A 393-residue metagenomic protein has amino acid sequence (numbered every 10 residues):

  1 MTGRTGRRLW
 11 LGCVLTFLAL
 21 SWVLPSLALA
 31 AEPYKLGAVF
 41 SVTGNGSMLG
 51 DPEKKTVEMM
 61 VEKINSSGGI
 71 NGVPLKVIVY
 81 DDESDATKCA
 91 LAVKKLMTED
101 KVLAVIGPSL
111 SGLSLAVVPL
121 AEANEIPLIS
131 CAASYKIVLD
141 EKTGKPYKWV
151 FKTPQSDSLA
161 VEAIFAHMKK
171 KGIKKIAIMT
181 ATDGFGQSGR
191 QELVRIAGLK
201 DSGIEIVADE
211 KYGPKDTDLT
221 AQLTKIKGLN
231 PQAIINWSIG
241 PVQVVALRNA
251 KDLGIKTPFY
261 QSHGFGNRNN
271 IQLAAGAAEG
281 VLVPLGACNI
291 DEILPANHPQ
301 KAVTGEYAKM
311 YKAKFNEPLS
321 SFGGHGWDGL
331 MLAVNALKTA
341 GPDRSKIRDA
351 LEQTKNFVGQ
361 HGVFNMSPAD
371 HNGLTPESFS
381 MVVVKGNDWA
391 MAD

Functional and structural regions predicted by a protein language model:
G12-S26: Bacterial N-terminal signal peptides
A31-Y34, K54-V77, G198-I204: Signal peptide-proximal N-terminal region of secreted/periplasmic/extracellular or secretory-lumen proteins
Y34-E58, Y80-T87, S109-L110, M179-S188 (+2 more regions): Extracytoplasmic "Venus flytrap"
M48-K55, S67-E141, Y212-L219, V244: Beta-alpha junction/loop-to-helix N-cap segments that form part of ligand/metal-binding clefts
C89, K152-K175, S188, D218-T220 (+4 more regions): Hydrophobic alpha-helical segments within soluble ligand-binding/sensing domains
K101-V207, P258-G286: Extracytoplasmic ligand/sensor domains, especially the bilobed periplasmic-binding protein
L247-H325, D388-M391: Extracellular/periplasmic periplasmic-binding protein-like sensory domains
M310-G323, L330-W389: Segments of small-molecule ligand-sensing domains
